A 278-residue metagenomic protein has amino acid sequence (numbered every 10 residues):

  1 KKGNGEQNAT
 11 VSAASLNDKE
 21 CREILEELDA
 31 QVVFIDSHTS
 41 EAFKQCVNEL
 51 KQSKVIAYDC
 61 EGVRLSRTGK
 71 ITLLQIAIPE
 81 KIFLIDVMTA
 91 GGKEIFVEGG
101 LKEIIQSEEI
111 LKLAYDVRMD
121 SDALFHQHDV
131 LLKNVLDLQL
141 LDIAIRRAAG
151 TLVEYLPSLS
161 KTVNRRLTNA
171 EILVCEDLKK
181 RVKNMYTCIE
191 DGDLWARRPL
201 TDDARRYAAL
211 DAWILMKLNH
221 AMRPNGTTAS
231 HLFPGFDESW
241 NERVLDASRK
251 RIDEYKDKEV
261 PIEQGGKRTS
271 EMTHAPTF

Functional and structural regions predicted by a protein language model:
K1-I56, C60, R243, A247-E254 (+3 more regions): N-terminal accessory regions of nucleic-acid-interacting proteins
N8, S12, N17-E20, D36 (+12 more regions): Serine/threonine-rich low-complexity intrinsically disordered regions
Q31-N225: Conserved DEDDh/DEDDy metal-dependent 3′-5′ exonuclease domain
K180-P276: Mixed-charge, glycine-rich, non-catalytic linkers/tails in nucleic-acid processing enzymes
